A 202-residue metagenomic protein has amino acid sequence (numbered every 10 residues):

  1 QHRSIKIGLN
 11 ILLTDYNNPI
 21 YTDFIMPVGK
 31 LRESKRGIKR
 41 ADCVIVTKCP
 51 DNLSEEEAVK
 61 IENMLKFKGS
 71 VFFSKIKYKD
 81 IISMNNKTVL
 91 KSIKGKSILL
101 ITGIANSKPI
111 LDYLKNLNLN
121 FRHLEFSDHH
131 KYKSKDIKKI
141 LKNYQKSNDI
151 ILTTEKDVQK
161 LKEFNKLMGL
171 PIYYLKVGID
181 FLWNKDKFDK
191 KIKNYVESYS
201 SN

Functional and structural regions predicted by a protein language model:
Q1-L65, F73: Phosphate/Mg2+-binding loops and adjacent switch elements in nucleotide/diphosphate-handling enzyme cores
I5-K6, K35-R40, L65-F67, S92-K94 (+2 more regions): Short, conserved loop/helix-junction motifs that constitute active-site signature segments in enzyme catalytic cores
A41, S74, G103, I151: Residue-level signal for inorganic ion chemistry
K48-K66, P109-L111, K115-N116, H130-Y144 (+1 more regions): GTPase G-domain guanine-specificity segment
V71-D80: Beta-strand-loop-alpha "switch" segments that mediate conformational coupling across diverse proteins
Y78, S127-K131, M168-Y199: Short, flexible loop segments at boundaries between secondary-structure elements
N86-K87, I93-S134, D189, Y195-V196 (+1 more regions): Redox- and metal-dependent alpha/beta enzyme cores, enriched for Fe-S-associated oxidoreductases and cofactor-handling
D149-K156: Acidic beta-strand-to-loop metal/phosphate-binding motif
